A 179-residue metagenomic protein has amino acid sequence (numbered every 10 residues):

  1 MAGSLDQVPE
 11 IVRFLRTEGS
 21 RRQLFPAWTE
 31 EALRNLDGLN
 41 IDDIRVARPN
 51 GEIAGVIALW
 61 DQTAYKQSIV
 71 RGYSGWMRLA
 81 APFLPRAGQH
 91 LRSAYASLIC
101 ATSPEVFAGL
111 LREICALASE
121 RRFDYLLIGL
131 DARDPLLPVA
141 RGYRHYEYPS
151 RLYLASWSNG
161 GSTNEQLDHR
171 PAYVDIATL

Functional and structural regions predicted by a protein language model:
M1, P49, G55-L179: Active-site/acyl-donor-binding loops of N-acyltransferases
M1-E31, E52-I53, A94, H169-L179: Short amphipathic alpha-helix that is part of the acyltransferase structural core
N35-L39: Short loop/turn motifs at secondary-structure junctions and domain boundaries
I41-V46, V56: Short hydrophobic/aromatic beta-strand element in the GNAT-like acyltransferase core that lines or flanks the acyl-donor
